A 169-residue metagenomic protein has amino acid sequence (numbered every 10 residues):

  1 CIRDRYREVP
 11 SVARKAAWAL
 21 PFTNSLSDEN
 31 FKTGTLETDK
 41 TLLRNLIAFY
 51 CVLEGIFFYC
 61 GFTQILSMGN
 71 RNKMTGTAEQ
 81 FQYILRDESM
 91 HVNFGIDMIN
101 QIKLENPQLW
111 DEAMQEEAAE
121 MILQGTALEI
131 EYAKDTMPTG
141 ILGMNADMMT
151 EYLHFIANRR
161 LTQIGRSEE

Functional and structural regions predicted by a protein language model:
R3-E168: Non-heme di-metal
